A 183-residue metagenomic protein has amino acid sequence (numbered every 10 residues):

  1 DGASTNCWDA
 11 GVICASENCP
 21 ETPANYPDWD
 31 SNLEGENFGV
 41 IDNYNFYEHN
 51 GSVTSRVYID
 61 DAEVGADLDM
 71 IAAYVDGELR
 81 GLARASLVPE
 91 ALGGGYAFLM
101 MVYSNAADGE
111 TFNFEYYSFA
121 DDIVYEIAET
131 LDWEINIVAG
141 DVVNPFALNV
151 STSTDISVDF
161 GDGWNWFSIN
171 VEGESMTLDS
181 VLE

Functional and structural regions predicted by a protein language model:
D1-D28: Extracellular calcium-associated, cysteine-rich motifs in secreted modular proteins
T22-D42: N-terminal low-complexity, Pro/Thr/Ser-rich intrinsically disordered segments that act as propeptides or flexible
I41-M70, V75-E183: N-terminal exported-region signature
